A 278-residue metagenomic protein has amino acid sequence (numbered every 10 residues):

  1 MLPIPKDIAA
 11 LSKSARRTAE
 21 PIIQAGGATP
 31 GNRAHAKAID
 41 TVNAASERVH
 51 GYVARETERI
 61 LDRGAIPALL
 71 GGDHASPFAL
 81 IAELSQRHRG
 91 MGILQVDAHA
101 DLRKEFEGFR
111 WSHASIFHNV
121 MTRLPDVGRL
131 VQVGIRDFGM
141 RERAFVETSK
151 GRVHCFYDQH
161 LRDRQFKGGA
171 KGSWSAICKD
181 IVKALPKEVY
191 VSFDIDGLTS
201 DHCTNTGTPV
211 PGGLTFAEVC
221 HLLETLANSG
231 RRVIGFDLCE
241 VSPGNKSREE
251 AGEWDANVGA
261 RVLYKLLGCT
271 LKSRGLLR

Functional and structural regions predicted by a protein language model:
M1, A98-H99: Acidic, metal/ion-coordinating pockets
M1-A68, A75-H88, T122, E147-K150 (+1 more regions): Catalytic cores of soluble, metal-dependent hydrolases
V49-V53, S76-A79, I93, A100-K104 (+3 more regions): Active-site glycine-rich loop that binds ribose-phosphate moieties when present
P67-G71, V131-Q132: Short catalytic-loop micro-motif centered on adjacent basic/acidic residues
G71-G72, V96: Core catalytic region of metal-dependent phosphoesterases/phosphodiesterases, especially metallo-beta-lactamase-like
G92-L94, V131, V189-V191: Conserved beta-strand elements of the Class I
Q95-A98, Q132-D137, Y157-Q159, E240: Short, structured patches in soluble enzyme cores that scaffold and shape functional sites
T122-D126, L130: Basic phosphate/pyrophosphate-binding loop/patch that engages nucleotide-derived ligands
